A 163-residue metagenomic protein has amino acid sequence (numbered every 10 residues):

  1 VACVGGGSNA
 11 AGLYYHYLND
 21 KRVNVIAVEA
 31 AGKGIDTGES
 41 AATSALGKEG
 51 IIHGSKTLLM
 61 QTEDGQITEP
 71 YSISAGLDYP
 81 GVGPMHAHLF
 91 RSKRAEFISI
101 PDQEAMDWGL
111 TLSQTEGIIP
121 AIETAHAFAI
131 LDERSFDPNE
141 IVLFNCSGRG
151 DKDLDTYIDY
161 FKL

Functional and structural regions predicted by a protein language model:
V1, A11-L18, V25, I158: Short, well-ordered alpha-helical packing segments
V1-A2, G7, M60, Y71 (+2 more regions): Short, flexible coil/turn micro-motifs enriched in small/turn-prone residues
V1-A2, G7, V25, L77 (+4 more regions): Buried hydrophobic positions in well-ordered alpha/beta secondary-structure cores of metabolic enzymes
C3-Y14, I35-D36, T124-L131, D151-L154: Short glycine/serine/threonine-rich phosphate/pyrophosphate-binding segments that cradle anionic phosphate groups
N19-R22, A27-I118, D159-L163: Active-site/ligand-binding loops adjacent to catalytic centers
R22-V28, K33, D132-L163: Catalytic phosphate/nucleotide-handling subdomain of diverse soluble enzymes
L112-N145: C-terminal structured "cap/appendage" subdomains that terminate the fold
